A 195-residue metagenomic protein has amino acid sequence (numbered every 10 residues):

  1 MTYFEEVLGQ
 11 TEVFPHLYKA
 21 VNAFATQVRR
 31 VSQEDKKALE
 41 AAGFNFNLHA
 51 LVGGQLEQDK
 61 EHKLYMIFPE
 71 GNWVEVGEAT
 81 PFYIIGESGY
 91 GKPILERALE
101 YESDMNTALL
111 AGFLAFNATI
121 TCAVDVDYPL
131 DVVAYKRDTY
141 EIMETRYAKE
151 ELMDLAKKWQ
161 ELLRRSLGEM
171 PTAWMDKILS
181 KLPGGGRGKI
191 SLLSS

Functional and structural regions predicted by a protein language model:
M1-K37, I85-S103, D154, K158-L179 (+1 more regions): Conserved short S/T/G-enriched processing/targeting/catalytic segments and their helical context
N22-D35, G43-L48, I67-V74: Glycine-rich anion/phosphate-binding loop at the beta-strand->alpha-helix junction
K36-A42, L51-G53, K63-L64, I120-A123: A generic local secondary-structure boundary/capping motif
E40-F46, E57-D59, V74-V76, V124-V126: Solvent-exposed alpha-helices and their adjacent loops that cap or buttress functional pockets in soluble metabolic
F44, L48-L56, D131-A134: Short beta-strand scaffold segments in enzyme catalytic cores
Q55-D59, F68-E70, Y135-T139: Short acidic-glycine loop/turn motifs at beta-strand connectors
E61-E100, N106, A111-L114: Conserved mixed alpha/beta catalytic, RNA-binding, or beta-rich assembly cores of soluble enzyme, regulatory
T119-V132, Y140-L155, E169: C-terminal binding/interaction regions
